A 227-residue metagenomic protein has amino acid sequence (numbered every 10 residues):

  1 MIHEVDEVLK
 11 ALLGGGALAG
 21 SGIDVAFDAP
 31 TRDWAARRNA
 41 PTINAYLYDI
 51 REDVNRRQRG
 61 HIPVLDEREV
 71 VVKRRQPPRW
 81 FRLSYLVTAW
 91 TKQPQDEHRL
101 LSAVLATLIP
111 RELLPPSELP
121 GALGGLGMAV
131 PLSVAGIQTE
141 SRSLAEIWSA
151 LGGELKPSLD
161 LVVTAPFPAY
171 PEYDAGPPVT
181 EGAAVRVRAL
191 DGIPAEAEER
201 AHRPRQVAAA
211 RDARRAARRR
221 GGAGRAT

Functional and structural regions predicted by a protein language model:
M1-P63, A122: Small/polar-rich, solvent-exposed N-terminal microdomains that initiate assembly or binding
I2-A17, V72-G127, F167-T227: Charged, amphipathic alpha-helical segments and their flanking helix caps
P30-R32, R68-E69, F167: Long, low-complexity intrinsically disordered regulatory regions
R37-R38, K73-W80, L151-L155: Short glycine/proline-enriched loop/turn "hinge" motifs that connect secondary-structure elements and lie
A40-N44, W80-L86, A129, K156-D160: Broad gene-expression machinery/nucleic-acid interaction feature
Y46-A89: Active-site-adjacent structural patch at catalytic or cofactor/ligand-binding sites
I50-D53, W90-K92, I137, T164-P168: Generic structural motif
R99, I109-T164: Acidic-leaning, charged glycine-interspersed low-complexity segments
